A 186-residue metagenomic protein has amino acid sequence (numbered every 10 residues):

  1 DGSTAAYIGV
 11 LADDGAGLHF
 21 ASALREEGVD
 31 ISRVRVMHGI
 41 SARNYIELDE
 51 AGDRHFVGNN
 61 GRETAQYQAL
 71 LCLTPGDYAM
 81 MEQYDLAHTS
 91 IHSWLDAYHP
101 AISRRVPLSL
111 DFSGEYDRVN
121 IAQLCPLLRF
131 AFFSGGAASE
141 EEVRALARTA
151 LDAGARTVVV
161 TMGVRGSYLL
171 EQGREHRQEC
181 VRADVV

Functional and structural regions predicted by a protein language model:
D1, V181-V186: Short glycine/threonine-rich catalytic loop with a Thr-x-Gly-x-Asp
D1-R43, E50-A51: Substrate-binding N-lobe of the ribokinase-like
A23-V36, L48-R177, D184: Ribokinase/PfkB-type carbohydrate-kinase core domain
